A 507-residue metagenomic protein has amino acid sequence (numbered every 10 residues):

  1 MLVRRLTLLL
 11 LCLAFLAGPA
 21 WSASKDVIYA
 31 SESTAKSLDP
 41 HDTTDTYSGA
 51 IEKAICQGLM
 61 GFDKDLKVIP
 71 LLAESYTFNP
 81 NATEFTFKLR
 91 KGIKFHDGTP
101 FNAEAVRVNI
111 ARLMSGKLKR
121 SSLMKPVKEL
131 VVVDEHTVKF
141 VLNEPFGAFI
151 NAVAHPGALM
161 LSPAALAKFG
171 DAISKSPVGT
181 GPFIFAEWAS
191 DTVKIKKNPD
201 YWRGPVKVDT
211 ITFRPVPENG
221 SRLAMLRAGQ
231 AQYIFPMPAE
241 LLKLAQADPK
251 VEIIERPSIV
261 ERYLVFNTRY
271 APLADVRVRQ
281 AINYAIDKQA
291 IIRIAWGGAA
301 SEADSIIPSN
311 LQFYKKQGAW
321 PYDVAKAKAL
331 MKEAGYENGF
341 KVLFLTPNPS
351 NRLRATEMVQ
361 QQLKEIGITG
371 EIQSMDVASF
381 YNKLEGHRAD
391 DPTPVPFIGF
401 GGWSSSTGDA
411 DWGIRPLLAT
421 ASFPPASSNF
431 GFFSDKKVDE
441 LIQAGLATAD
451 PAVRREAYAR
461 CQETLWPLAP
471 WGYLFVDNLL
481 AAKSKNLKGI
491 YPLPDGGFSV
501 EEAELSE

Functional and structural regions predicted by a protein language model:
V27, K197, A285-F313, S350-Q360 (+2 more regions): Detector for C-terminal structural segments
A30-P80, A111, V178: N-terminal lobe/hinge region of extracytoplasmic solute-binding protein
S33-G49, L72-E74, T99, F149-A158 (+4 more regions): A structural "hinge/loop" feature
E74-K117, V133, K139, M225 (+1 more regions): Aromatic- and charge-enriched surface segment that lines or borders ligand/interaction sites
T77, K88, S122-A165: Surface-exposed binding/hinge segments that line and control ligand-binding clefts or catalytic entry sites
N102-N109, E135-V141, G181-P182, V208-T210 (+5 more regions): Alpha-helical secondary-structure segments
A154-V206, T210, G220, V324-A325 (+1 more regions): Gly/Pro-rich hinge or "lid" segments in bacterial periplasmic/extracellular proteins
P199-L244, T369: Ligand-site clamp/hinge motif
